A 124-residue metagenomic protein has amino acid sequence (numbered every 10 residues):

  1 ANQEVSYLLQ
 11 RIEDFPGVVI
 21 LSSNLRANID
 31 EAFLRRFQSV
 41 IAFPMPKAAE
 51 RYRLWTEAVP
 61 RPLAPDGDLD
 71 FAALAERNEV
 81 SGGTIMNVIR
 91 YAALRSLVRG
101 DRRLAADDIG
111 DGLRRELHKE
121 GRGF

Functional and structural regions predicted by a protein language model:
A1-F124: AAA+ P-loop ATPase motor domain of ring mechanoenzymes
